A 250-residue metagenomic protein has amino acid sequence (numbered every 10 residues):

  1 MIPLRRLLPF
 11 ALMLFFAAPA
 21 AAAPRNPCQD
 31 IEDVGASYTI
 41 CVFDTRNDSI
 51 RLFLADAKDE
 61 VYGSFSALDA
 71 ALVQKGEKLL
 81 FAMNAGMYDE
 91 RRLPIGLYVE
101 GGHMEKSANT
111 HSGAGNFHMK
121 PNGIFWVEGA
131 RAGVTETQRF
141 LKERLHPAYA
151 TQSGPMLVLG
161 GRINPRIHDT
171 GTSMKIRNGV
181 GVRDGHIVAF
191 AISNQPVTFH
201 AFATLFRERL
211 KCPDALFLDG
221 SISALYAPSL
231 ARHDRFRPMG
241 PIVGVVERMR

Functional and structural regions predicted by a protein language model:
M1-L8: Bacterial N-terminal signal peptides that target proteins for export
P9-A17: Bacterial N-terminal signal peptides
A21-N116: Zymogen propeptides
D44-R46, R91, W126-R131, L159-G161 (+2 more regions): Short acidic-glycine loop/turn motifs at beta-strand connectors
A57-D59, Q138-E143, I192-P196: Short, solvent-exposed aromatic-acidic interface loops
L93-I167: Active-site-adjacent helix-turn-beta-strand microarchitecture at beta-sheet edges that either contains or buttresses
I95-G115, R166-D214, S223-R250: Conserved, well-ordered active-site substructure
